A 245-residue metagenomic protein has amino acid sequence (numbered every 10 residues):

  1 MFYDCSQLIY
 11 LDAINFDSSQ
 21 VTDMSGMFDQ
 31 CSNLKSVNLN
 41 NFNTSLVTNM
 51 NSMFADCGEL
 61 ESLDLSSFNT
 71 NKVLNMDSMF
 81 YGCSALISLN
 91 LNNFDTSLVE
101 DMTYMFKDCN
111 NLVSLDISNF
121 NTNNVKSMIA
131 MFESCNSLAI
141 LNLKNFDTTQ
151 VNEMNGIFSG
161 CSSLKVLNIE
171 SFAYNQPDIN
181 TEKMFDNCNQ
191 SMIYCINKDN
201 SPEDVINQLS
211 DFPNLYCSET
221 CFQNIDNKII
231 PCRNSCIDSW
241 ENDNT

Functional and structural regions predicted by a protein language model:
M1-N244: Negatively charged
